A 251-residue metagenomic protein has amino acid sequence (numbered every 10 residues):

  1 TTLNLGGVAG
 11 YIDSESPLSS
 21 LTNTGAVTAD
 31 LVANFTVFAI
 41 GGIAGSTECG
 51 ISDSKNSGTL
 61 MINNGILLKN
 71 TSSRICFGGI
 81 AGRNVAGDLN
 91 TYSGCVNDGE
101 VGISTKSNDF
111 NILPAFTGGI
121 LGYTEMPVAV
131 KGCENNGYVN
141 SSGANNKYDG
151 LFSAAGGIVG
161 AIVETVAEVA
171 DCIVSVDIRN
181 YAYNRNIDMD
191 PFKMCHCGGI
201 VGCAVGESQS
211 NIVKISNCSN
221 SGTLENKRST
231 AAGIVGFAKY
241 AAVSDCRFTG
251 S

Functional and structural regions predicted by a protein language model:
T1-S251: Surface-exposed loop/turn motifs in large extracellular/passenger domains
